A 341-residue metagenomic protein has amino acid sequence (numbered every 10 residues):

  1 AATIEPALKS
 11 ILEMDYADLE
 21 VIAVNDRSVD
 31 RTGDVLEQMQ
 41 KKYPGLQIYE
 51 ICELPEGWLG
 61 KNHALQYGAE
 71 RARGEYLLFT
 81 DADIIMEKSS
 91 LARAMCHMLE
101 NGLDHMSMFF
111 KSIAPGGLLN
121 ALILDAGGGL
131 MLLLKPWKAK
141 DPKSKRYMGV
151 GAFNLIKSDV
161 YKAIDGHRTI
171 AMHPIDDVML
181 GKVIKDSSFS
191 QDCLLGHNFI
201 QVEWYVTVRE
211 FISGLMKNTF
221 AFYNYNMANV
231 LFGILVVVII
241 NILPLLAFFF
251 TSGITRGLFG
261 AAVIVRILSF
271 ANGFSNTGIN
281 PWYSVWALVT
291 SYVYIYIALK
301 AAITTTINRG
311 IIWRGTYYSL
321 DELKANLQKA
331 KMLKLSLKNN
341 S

Functional and structural regions predicted by a protein language model:
L8-P55: Acidic donor-binding segment of Leloir-type glycosyltransferases
R27-S28, I84-M86, S112-I113, L155 (+1 more regions): A short, conserved beta-strand element in the Rossmann-like catalytic core that flanks the donor/metal-binding loop
R31, A82-H97: Acidic donor-binding/catalytic loop of UDP-sugar-dependent glycosyltransferases, especially processive GT2
K42-E70, R93-A163, R168, I212 (+3 more regions): Long helical/loop segments within the catalytic core of UDP-sugar-dependent glycosyltransferases, especially the large
R73-Y76: Short acidic donor-binding loop at the edge of a beta-strand
M98-L132, D159-K162, H167-N229, Y318-N326: Catalytic donor/gating beta->alpha subdomain of glycosyltransferases that bind UDP-sugars
V230-R309: Membrane-embedded multi-pass helical conduit in multi-pass membrane proteins, especially envelope-biosynthetic
